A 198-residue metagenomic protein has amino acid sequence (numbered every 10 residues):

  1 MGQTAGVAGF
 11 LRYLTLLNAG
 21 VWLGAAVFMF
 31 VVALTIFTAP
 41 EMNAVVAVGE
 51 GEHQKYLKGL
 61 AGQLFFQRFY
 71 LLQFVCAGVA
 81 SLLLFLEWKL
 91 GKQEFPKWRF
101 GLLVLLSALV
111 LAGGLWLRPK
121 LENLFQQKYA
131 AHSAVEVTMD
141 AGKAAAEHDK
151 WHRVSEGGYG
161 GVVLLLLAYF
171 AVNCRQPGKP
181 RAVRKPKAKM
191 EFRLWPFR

Functional and structural regions predicted by a protein language model:
A5-G24, K97-L106, L166-V172: Alpha-helical transmembrane segments and their helix-start/interface "positive-inside/aromatic belt" motifs in integral
G6-C76, A80, L84-L90, N123-A145: Interfacial loop at the N-terminal end of multi-pass membrane proteins
V21, V75-L83, G157-G178: Selective detector of the "anchor" transmembrane alpha-helix that sits immediately C-terminal
F65-F66, G142-V163: Individual transmembrane alpha-helices with interfacial aromatic-anchor signatures
L82-V104, N173-L194, R198: Cytoplasmic juxtamembrane regions at transmembrane-helix boundaries
S107-P119: Mid-bilayer segments of alpha-helical transmembrane spans in multi-pass integral membrane proteins that mediate
